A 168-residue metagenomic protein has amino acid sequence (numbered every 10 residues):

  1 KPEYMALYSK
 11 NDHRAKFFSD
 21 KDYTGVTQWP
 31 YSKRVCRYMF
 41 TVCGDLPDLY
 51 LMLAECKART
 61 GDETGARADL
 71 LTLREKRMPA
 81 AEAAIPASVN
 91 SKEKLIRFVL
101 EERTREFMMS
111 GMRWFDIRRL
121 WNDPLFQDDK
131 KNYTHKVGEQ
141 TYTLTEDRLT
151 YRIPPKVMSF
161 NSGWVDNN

Functional and structural regions predicted by a protein language model:
P2-N168: Acidic/polar-rich alpha-helix caps and helix-coil junctions
